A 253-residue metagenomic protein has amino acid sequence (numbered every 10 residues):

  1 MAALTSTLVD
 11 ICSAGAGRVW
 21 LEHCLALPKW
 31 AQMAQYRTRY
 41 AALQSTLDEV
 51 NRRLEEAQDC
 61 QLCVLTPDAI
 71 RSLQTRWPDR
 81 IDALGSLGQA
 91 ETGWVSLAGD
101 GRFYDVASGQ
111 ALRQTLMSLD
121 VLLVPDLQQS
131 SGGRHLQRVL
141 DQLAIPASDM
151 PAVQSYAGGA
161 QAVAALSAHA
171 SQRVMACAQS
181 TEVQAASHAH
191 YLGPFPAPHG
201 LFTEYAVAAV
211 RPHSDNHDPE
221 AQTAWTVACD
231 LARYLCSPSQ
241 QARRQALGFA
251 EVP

Functional and structural regions predicted by a protein language model:
M1-L43, D48-Q61, P67-P253: Exported/periplasmic ABC-transporter solute-binding proteins
